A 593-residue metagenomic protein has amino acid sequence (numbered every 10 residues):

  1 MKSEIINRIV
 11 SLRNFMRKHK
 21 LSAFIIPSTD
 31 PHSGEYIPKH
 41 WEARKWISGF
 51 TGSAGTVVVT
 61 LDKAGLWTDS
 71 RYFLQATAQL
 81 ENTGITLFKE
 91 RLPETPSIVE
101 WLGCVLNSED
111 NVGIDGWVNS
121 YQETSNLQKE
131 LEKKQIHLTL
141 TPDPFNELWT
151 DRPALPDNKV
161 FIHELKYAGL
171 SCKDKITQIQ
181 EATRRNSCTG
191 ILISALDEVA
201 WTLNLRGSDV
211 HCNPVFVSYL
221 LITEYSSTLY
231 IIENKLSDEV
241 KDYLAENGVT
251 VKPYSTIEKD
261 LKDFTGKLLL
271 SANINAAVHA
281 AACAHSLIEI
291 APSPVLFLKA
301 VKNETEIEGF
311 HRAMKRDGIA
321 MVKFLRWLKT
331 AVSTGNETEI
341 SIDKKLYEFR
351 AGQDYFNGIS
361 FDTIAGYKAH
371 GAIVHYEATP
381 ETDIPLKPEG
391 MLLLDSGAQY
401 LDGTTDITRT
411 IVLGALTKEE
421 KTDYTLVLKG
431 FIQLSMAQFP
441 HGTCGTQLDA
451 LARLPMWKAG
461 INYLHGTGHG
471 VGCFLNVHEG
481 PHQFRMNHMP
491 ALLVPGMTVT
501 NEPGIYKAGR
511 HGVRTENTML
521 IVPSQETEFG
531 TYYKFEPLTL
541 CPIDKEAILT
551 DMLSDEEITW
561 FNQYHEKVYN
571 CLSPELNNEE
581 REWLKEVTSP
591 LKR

Functional and structural regions predicted by a protein language model:
M1-R593: Active-site neighborhoods and metal-handling regions in enzymes and metal-associated proteins
